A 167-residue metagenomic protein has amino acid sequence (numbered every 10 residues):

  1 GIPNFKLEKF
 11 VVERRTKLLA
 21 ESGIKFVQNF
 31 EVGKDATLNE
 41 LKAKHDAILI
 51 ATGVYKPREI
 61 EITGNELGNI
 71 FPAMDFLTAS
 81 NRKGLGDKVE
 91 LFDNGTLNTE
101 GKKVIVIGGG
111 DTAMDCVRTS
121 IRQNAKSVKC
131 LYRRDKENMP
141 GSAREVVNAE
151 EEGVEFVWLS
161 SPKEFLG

Functional and structural regions predicted by a protein language model:
G1-K6: Short glycine-enriched, charge-decorated loop/helix-capping segments at active-site entrances that position
F10-E59, F71, D75, N81-N94 (+2 more regions): A Rossmann-like FAD-binding core segment of flavoenzymes
G33, G109-T112: Short, glycine/acidic-rich beta->alpha junctions
L97-G110: Beta1/beta-strand and adjacent pyrophosphate-binding region of the FAD-binding site in flavoprotein oxidoreductases
D111-S120: Short glycine/serine/threonine-rich phosphate/pyrophosphate-binding segments that cradle anionic phosphate groups
